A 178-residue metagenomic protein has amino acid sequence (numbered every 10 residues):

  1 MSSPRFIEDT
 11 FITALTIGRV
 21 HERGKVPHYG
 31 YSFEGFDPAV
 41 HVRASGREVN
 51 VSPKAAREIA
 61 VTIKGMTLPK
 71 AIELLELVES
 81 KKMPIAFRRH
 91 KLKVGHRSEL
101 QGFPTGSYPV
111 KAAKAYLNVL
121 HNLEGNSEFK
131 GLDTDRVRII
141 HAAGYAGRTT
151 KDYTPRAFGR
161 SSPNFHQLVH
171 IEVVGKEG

Functional and structural regions predicted by a protein language model:
S3-D133, V174: Ribosome large-subunit tunnel/peptidyl-transferase-proximal elements
V51, A157-F158: Short, solvent-exposed beta-edge and connector elements
R89, D152-T154, L168: Surface-exposed beta-strand edges and their flanking turn/coil or helix-capping segments
T134-A157: Extended, charged amphipathic interaction segments
G159-G178: C-terminal edge-of-domain segments
